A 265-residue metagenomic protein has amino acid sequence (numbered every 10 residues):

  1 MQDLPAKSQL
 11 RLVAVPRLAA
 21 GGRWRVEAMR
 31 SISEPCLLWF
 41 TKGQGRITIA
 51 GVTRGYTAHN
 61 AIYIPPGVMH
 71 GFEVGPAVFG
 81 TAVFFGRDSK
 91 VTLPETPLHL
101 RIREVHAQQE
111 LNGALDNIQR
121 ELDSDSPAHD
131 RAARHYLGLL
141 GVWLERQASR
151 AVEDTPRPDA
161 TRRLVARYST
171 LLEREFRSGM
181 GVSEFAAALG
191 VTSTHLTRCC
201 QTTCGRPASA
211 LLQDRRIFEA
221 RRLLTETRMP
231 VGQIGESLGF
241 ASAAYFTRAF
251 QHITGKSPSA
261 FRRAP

Functional and structural regions predicted by a protein language model:
M1-Q9, V13-A14, M69-S124, G141 (+1 more regions): A hydrophobic/aromatic-rich effector-binding and dimerization subdomain of bacterial HTH-type transcriptional regulators
M1-R54: Generic protein-terminus/edge-of-domain signal
G51-P66: Short acidic-glycine-tyrosine-enriched beta hairpin
H59, E184-V191, L196, C200 (+3 more regions): Append "Primarily bacterial transcriptional regulators
R101-H106, D125-A132, V142-L189, T202-A210 (+1 more regions): Short, Lys/Arg-enriched, Trp-marked, Pro/Gly-tolerant hinge/linker segments that flank
T202-A243, R263-P265: Terminal helix-turn-helix DNA-binding modules in bacterial transcription factors
A244-P265: …primarily DNA-binding HTH/wHTH and HhH modules…
